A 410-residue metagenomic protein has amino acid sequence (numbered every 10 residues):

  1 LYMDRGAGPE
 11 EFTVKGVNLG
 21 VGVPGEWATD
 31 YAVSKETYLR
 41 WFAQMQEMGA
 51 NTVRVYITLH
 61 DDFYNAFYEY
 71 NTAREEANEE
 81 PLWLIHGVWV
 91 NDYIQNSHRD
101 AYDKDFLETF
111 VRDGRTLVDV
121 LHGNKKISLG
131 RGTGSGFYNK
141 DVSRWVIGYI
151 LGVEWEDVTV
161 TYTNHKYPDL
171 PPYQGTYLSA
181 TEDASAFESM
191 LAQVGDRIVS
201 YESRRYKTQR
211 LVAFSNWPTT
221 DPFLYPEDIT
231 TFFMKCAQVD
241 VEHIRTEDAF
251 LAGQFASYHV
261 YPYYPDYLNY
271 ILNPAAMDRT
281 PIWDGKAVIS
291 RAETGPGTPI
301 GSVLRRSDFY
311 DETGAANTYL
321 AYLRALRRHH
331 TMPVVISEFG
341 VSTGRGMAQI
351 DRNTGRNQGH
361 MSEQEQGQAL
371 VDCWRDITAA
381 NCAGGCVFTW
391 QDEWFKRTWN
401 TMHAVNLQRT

Functional and structural regions predicted by a protein language model:
L1-Q44: N-terminal carbohydrate-binding accessory modules
T13-L19, N51-V55, L84-V88, I147-L151 (+4 more regions): Hydrophobic faces of well-ordered beta-strands that scaffold small-molecule active sites in alpha/beta enzyme cores
W27-M45, E227-E247, Q364-W374: Short, acidic/polar
A32, R54-N65, T219-F223, Y263-D266 (+2 more regions): Acidic-and-aromatic substrate-binding clefts and catalytic sites of carbohydrate-active enzymes
S34-V118, V194-A213, Y322-L323: Aromatic-lined substrate-binding rim segments of carbohydrate-active enzymes
I85, V90-D103, T116-S185, Y206-P218: Active-site groove signature of glycoside hydrolases
Y206, M234-N353, C382: Glycoside hydrolase catalytic-domain groove-lining segments
Q349-N353, E365, D376-N381, V387-T410: Aromatic-rich peripheral "rim/lid" segments of glycoside hydrolase catalytic domains that contact and position glycan
